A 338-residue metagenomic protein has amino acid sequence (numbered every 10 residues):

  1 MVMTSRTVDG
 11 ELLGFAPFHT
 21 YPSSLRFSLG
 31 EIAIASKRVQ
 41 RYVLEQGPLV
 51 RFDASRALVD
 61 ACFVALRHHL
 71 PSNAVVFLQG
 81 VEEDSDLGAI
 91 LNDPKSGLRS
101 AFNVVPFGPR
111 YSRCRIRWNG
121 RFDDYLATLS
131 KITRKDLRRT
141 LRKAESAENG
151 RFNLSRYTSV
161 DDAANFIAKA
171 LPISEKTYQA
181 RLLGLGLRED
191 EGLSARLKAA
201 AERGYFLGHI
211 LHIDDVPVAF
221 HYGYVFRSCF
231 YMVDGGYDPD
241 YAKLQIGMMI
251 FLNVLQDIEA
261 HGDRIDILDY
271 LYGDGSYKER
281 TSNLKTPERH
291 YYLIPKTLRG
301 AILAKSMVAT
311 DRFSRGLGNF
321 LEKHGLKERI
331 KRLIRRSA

Functional and structural regions predicted by a protein language model:
M1-S36, Q79-P94, A101-K243, S337: A conserved beta-strand-loop-helix scaffold within acyl/acetyltransferase catalytic domains
P22-P109, R227-P287, Y292-L293: Acyl-donor binding region in acyl/amide transferases
N92, L193-A200, L284, L303-M307 (+1 more regions): Alpha-helix boundary/capping detector
R117-W118, Y292-K296: Short beta-strand-to-coil "C-cap" segments at the C-terminal boundary of structured domains/repeats, marking
Y125-A127, R280-S282, L303-A304: Short conserved micro-motifs at the rims of enzyme active sites and ligand-binding pockets
S155-S159, L271, I294: Conserved beta-strand termini and adjacent loop/short-helix elements that scaffold enzyme active sites in alpha/beta
I173, D257, G316: Solvent-exposed, charged/polar functional surfaces in cytosolic regulatory/catalytic domains
I294-A338: Membrane-proximal basic amphipathic "stem/tether" segments
